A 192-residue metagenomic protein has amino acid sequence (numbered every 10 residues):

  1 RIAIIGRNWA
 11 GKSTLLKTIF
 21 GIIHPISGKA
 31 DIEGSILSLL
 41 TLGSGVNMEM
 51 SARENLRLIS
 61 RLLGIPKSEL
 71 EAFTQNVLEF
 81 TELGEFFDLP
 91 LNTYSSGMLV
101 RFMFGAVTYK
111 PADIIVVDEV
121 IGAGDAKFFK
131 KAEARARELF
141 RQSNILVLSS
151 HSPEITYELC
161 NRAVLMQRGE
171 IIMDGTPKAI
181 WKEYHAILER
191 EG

Functional and structural regions predicted by a protein language model:
F20: Helix-to-loop junction immediately C-terminal to a conserved catalytic motif
R57, E69-F86, G105: Conserved ABC ATPase "signature" region
F129-Q142: Helical segment within the ABC ATPase nucleotide-binding domain
S150-H151: H-loop/switch region of ABC-family ATPase nucleotide-binding domains
T156-E158: A short, surface-exposed alpha-helical micro-motif characterized by mixed small hydrophobic and charged/polar residues
R168-G169, Y184: Conserved ABC ATPase "signature" C-loop
D174-G175: ABC ATPase "signature
